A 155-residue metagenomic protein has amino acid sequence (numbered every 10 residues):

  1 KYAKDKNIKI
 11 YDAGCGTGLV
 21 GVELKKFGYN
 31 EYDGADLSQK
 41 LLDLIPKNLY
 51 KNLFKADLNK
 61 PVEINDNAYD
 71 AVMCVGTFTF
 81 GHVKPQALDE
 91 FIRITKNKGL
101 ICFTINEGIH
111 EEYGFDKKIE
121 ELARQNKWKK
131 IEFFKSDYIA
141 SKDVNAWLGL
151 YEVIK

Functional and structural regions predicted by a protein language model:
K1-N7: Conserved alpha-helix/loop element of class I SAM-dependent methyltransferases that forms part of the SAM/SAH-binding
Y11-P61: Class I SAM-dependent methyltransferase SAM/SAH-binding core
K60-V72: A short acidic, Gly/Pro-enriched loop at the edge of an enzyme's catalytic core that lines a small-molecule cofactor
C74-F78, T104: Residues lining the SAM
Q86-N97: A short glycine-rich, Lys/Arg-flanked "PGG" loop and its adjoining helix->strand segment in the class I
K98-N106: Conserved beta-strand signature within the Rossmann-like core of class I S-adenosyl-L-methionine
Y113-F134: Conserved Class I S-adenosyl-L-methionine
I139-K155: Core SAM-dependent methyltransferase catalytic element
